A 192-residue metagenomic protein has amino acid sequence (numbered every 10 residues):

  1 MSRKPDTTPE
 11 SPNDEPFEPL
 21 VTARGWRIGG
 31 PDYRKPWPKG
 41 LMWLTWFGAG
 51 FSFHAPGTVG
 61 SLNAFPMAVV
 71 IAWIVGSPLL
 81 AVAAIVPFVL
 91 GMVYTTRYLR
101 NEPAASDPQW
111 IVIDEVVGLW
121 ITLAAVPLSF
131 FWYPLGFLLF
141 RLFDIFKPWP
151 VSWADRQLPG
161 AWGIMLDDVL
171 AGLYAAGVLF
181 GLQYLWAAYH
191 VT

Functional and structural regions predicted by a protein language model:
S2-A104, Q109, V116-T192: Hydrophobic alpha-helical transmembrane segments
